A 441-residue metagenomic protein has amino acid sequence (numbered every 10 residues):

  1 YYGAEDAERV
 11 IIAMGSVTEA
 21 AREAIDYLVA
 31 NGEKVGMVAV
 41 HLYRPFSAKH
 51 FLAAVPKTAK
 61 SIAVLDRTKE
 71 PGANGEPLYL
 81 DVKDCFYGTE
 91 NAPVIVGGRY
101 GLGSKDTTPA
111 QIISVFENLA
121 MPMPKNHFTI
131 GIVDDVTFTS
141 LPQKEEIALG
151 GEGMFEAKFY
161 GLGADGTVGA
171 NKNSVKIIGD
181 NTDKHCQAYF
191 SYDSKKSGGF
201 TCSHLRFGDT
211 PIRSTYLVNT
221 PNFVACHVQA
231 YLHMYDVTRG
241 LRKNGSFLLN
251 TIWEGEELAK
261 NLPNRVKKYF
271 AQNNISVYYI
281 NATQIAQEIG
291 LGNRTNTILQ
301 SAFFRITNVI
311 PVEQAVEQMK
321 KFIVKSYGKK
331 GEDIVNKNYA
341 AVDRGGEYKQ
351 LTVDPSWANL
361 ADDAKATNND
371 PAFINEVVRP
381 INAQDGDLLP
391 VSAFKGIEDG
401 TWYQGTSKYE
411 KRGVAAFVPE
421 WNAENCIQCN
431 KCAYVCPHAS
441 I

Functional and structural regions predicted by a protein language model:
Y1-E5, G103-S174, G179-K184, K196-S197: Active-site phosphate/pyrophosphate-binding segments
Y1-G131, H204-R206, P221-F223, S246-N296 (+1 more regions): Thiamine diphosphate
G3-E5, I95-K105, T129-P142, Y192-S194 (+4 more regions): A glycine-rich phosphate-binding loop feature that marks nucleotide/adenosyl-phosphate handling sites
E23, G405-S407, K431-I441: Iron-sulfur cluster-binding cysteine motifs and their immediate structural context in ferredoxin-like electron-transfer
P45-H50, S61, L65-E76, G151-G163 (+1 more regions): Active-site cofactor/cluster-binding pocket
G345, W421, C426-C432, C436: Short cysteine clusters
A383-Y403: Conserved oxyanion/phosphate-binding beta-strand-loop segments in alpha/beta enzyme cores
T406-Q428: Ferredoxin-like iron-sulfur electron-transfer modules
